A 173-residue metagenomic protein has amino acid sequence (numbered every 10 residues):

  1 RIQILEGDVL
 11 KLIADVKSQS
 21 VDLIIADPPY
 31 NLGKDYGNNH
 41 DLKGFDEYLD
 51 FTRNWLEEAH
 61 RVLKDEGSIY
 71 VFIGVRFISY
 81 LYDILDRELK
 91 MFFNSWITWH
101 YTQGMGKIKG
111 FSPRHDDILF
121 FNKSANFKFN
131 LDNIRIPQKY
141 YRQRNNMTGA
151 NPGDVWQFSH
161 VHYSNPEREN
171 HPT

Functional and structural regions predicted by a protein language model:
R1-T173: Core catalytic lobe of class I
